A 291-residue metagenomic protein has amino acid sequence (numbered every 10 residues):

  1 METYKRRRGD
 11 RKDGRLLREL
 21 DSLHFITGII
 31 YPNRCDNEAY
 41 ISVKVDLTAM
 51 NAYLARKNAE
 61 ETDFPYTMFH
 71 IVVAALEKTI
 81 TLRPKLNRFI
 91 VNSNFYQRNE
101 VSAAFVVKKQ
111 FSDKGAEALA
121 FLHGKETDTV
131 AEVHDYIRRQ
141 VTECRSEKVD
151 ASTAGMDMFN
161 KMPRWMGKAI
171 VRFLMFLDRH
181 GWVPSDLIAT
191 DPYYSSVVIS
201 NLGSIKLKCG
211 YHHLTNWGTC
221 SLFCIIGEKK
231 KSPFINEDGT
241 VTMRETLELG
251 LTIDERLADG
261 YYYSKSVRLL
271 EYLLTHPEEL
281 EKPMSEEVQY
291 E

Functional and structural regions predicted by a protein language model:
M1-E291: C-terminal catalytic/motor cores of large multi-domain enzyme assemblies
